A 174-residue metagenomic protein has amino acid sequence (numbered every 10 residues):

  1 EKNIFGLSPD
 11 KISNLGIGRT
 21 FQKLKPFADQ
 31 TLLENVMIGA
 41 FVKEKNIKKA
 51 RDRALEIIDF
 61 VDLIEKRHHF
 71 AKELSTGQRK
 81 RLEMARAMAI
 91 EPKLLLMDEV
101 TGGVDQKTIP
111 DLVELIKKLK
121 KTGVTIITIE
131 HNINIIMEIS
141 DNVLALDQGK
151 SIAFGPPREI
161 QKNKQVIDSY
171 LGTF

Functional and structural regions predicted by a protein language model:
L7, K25-Q30, M37-K49, F60 (+1 more regions): ABC-type ATPase nucleotide-binding domains, specifically the catalytic core motifs of the NBD
M37, K48-K66, E114-K117, Q165: Conserved ABC ATPase "signature" region
F70-L74: Conserved ABC ATPase signature
E91: Conserved catalytic motifs of ABC-family nucleotide-binding domains
L95-D98: Catalytic Walker B motif of ABC-type/P-loop ATPase nucleotide-binding domains
I136-E138: A short, surface-exposed alpha-helical micro-motif characterized by mixed small hydrophobic and charged/polar residues
